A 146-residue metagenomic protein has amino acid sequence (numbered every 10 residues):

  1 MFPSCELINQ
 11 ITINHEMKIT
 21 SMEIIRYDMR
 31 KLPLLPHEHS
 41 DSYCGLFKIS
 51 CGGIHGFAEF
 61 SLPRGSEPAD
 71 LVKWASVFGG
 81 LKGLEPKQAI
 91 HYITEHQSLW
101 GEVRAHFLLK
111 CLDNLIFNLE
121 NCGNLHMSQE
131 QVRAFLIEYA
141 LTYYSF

Functional and structural regions predicted by a protein language model:
F2-F146: N-terminal capping/lid subdomain adjacent to the active-site entrance of alpha/beta enzymes
